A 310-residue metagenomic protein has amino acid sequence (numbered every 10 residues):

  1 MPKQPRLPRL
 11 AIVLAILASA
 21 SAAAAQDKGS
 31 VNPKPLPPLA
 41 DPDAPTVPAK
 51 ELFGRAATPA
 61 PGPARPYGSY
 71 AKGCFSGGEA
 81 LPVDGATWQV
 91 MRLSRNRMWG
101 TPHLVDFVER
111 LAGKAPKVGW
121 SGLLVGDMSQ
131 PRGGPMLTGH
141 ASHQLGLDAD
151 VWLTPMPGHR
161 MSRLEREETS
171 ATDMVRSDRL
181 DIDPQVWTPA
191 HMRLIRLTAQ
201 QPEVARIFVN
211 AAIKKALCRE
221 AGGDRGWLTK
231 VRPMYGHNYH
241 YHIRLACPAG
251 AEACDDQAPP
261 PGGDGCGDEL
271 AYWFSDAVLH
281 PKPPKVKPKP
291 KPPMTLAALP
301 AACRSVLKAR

Functional and structural regions predicted by a protein language model:
P2-A11: Bacterial N-terminal signal peptides that target proteins for export
S19-A22: N-terminal signal peptide c-region/cleavage motif recognized by signal peptidases
Q26-D43, E165-R310: Catalytic cores and adjacent binding grooves of peptidoglycan-active enzymes
G29-A64: Solvent-exposed N-terminal domain segments of exported/luminal and surface proteins
L39, A49-A56, F107-T138, F208-K230: Extended, low-complexity, intrinsically disordered C-terminal regulatory tails of eukaryotic serine/threonine kinases
P61-G126, W187-L194, Q201-V204: Active-site acidic/histidine clusters and adjacent loop/turn architecture that either coordinate catalytic ions
P116-V118, S142-L147, A199-Q200, M234-H237: Extracellular/periplasmic catalytic domains that process cell-envelope and extracellular macromolecules
K117, Q130-P184, I243: Acidic/His-rich structured neighborhood in mature extracellular/periplasmic domains
